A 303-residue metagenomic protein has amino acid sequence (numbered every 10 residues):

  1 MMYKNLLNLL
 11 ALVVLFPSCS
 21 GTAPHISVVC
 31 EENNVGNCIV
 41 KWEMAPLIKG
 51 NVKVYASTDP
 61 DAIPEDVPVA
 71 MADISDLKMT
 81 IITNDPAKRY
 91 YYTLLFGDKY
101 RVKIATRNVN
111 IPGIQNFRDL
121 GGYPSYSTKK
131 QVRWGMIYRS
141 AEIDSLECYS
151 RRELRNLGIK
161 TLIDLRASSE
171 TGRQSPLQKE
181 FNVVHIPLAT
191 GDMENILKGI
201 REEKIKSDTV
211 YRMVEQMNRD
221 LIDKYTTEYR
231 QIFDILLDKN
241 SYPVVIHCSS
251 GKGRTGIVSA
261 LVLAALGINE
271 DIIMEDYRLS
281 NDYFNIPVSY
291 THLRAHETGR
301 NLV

Functional and structural regions predicted by a protein language model:
Y3-A11: Sec-dependent signal peptide recognition, specifically the positively charged N-region followed immediately by
L12-C19: Hydrophobic h-region of N-terminal signal peptides that target proteins for export in Gram-negative bacteria
S20-N108: Beta-strand-enriched, solvent-exposed domains that form extended recognition/catalytic surfaces
P86-L177: Cys-based phosphatase fold recognition centered on the PTP superfamily
S140-N240: Cysteine-based protein phosphatase catalytic domain of the PTP/DSP
I232-L266: Catalytic cysteine-centered active loop of the rhodanese-like fold, especially the PTP/DSP P-loop
H292-V303: Single conserved hydrophobic/aromatic residue that forms the stacking wall/gate of nucleotide- or nucleobase-binding
